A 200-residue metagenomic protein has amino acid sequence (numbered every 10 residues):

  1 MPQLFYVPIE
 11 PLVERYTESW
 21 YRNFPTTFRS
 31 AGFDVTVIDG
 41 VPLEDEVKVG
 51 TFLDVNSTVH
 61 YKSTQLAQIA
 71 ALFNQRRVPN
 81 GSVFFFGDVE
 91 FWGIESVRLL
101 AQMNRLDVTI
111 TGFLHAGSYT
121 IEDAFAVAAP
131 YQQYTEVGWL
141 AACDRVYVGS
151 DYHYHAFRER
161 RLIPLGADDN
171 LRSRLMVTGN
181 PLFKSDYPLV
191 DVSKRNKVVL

Functional and structural regions predicted by a protein language model:
M1-S96: N-terminal pre-catalytic "stem/leader" segment of glycosyltransferase-like enzymes
V83-E90, A101-D123: Active-site proximal beta-strand in glycosyltransferases
G87-D88, V148-S150, N180: Replace "coordinates the UDP/GDP/TDP-sugar" with "coordinates nucleotide-activated sugar donors
L100-D107, Q133-A142, S193: Short, conserved loop/helix-junction motifs that constitute active-site signature segments in enzyme catalytic cores
Y119-G138, K184: Nucleotide-sugar donor phosphate/pyrophosphate-binding loop at the beta->alpha transition of glycosyltransferases
P130, Y134, G138-L175: A short, active-site helix/loop in glycosyltransferases that binds the activated sugar's phosphate group
N170-P188: Short beta-strand->alpha-helix junction loop in the catalytic core of nucleotide-activated group-transfer enzymes
L182-L200: Conserved donor-binding/catalytic core segment of Leloir-type glycosyltransferases
